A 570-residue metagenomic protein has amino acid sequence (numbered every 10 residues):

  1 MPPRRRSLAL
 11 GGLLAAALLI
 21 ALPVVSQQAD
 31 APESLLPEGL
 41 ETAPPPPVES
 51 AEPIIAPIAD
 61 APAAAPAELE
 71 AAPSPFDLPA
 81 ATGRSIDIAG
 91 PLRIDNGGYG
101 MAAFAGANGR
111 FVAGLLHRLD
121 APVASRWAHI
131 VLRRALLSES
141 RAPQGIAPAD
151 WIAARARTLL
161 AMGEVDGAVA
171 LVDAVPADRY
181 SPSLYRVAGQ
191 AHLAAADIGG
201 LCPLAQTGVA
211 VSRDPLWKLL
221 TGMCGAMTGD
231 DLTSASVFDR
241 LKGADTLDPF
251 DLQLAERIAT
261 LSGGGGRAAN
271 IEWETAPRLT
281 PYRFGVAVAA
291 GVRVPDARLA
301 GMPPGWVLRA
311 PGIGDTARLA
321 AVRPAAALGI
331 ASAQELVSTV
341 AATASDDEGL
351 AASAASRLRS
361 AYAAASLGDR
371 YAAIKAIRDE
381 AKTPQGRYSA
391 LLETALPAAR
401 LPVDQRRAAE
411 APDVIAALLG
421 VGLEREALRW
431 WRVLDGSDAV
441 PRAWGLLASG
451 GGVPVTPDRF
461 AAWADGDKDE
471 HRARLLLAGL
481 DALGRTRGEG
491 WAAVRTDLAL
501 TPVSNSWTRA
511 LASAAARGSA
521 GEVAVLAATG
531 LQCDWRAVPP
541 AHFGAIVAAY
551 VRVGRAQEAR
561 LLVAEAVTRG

Functional and structural regions predicted by a protein language model:
A16, A21-P23: N-terminal signal peptide c-region/cleavage motif recognized by signal peptidases
Q28-A149, V322-I377, P457-V523: Terminal, intrinsically disordered low-complexity segments enriched in charged/polar and proline residues
G98-A107, D120-A121, L136-G145, A170-Y180 (+17 more regions): Solenoid-like repeat scaffolds
F111, G145-I152, A177-V187, V211-L220 (+14 more regions): Generic helix N-cap/helix-start motif at coil->alpha-helix transitions
T158, V187-H192, C224-G225, A416-A417 (+1 more regions): Residue-level signature for tetratricopeptide repeat
M162, A195-A196, T228, V421 (+1 more regions): Structural motif corresponding to the intra-repeat A-B loop/turn of tetratricopeptide repeats
G200-V294: Extended amphipathic alpha-helical segments with heptad-repeat/coiled-coil character used for oligomerization, fusion
L252-R425: Long, internal scaffold/assembly segments composed of regular secondary structure
